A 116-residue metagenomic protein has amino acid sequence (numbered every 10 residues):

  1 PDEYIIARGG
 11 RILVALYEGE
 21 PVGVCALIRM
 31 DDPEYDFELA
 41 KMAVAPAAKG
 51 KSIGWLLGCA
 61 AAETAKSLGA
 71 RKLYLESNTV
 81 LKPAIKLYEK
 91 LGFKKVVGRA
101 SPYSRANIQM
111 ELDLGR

Functional and structural regions predicted by a protein language model:
P1-A45, G58-A60, T64, V97-P102 (+1 more regions): Acetyl-CoA-dependent GNAT
I5, R71-R116: C-terminal "cap" of GNAT-fold acetyltransferases
G19, S52, G69: Conserved G/P- and acidic residue-centered "switch" motifs that form tight phosphate/ATP-binding loops in soluble
E34, L68, E76: Residue-level signal for short amphipathic helical patches enriched in basic/charged and nearby hydrophobic residues
A45-A47, K51, T79-V80: Active-site acidic-Proline motif in GNAT/NAT acetyltransferases
G50, E63-S67, K94: Conserved amphipathic alpha-helical interaction elements at protein-protein interfaces in regulatory, energy-coupling
L56-L73, L87: Conserved acyl-CoA
